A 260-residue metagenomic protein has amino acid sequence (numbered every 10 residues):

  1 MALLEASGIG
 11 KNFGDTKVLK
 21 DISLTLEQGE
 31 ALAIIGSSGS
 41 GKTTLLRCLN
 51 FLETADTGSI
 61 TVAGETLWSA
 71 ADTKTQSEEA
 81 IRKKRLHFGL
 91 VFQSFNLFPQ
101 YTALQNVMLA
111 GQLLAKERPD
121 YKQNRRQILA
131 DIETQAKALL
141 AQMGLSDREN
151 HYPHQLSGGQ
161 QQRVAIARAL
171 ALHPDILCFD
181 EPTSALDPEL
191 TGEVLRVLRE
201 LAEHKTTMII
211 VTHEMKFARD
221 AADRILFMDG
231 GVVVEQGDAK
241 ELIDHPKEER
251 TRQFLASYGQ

Functional and structural regions predicted by a protein language model:
Y152-L156, Q160: Conserved ABC ATPase signature
A171-D175: A short, proline-enriched helix->beta-strand linker immediately N-terminal to the Walker B motif in ABC-type P-loop
L177-D180: Catalytic Walker B motif of ABC-type/P-loop ATPase nucleotide-binding domains
P188-L190: Helix N-cap at the start of a conserved alpha-helix in ABC-type nucleotide-binding domains
Q236-G237: ABC ATPase "signature
